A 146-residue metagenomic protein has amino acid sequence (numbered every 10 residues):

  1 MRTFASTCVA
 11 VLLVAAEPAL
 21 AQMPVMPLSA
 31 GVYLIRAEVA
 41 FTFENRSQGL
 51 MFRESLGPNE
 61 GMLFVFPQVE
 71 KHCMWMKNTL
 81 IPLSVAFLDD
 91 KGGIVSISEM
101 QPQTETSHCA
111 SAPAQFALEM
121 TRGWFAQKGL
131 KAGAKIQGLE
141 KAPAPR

Functional and structural regions predicted by a protein language model:
M1-C8: Bacterial N-terminal signal peptides that target proteins for export
A5, L20-A21: Long, non-catalytic terminal segments
V11-L12: Repetitive helical segments and hydrophobic/amphipathic motifs
A16-P18: N-terminal signal peptide c-region/cleavage motif recognized by signal peptidases
Q22-R146: Compact, glycine-rich, soluble single-domain proteins
